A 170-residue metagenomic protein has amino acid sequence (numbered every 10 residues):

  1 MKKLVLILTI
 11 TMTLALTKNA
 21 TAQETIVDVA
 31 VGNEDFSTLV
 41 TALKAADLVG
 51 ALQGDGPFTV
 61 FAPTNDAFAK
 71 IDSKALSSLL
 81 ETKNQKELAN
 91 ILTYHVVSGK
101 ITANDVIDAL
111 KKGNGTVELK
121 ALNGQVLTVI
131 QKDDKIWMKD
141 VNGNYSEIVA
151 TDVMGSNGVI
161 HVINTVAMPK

Functional and structural regions predicted by a protein language model:
M1-I7: Bacterial N-terminal signal peptides that target proteins for export
L6, L14, N19-K170: Mature, structured domains of secreted/extracytosolic soluble proteins
I10: Extended catalytic cores and adjacent scaffolds of nucleotide/polyanion-binding enzymes
